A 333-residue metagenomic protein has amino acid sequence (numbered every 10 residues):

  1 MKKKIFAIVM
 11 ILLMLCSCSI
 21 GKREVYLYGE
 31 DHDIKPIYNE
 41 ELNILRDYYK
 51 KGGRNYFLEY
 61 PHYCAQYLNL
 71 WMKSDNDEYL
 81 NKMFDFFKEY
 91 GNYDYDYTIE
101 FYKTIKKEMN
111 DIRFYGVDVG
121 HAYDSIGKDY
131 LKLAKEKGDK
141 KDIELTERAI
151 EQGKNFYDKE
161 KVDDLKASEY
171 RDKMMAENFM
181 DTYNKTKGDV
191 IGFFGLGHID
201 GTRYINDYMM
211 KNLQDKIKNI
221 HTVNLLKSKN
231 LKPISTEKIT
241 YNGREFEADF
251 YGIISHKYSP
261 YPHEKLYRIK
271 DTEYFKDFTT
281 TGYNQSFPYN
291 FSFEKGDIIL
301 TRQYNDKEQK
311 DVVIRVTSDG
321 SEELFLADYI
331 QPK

Functional and structural regions predicted by a protein language model:
M1-K4, L13-K22: Bacterial Sec-dependent signal peptides at the C-terminal "C-region" and cleavage site
S19-K333: Compositional signal for N-terminal targeting/processing segments
